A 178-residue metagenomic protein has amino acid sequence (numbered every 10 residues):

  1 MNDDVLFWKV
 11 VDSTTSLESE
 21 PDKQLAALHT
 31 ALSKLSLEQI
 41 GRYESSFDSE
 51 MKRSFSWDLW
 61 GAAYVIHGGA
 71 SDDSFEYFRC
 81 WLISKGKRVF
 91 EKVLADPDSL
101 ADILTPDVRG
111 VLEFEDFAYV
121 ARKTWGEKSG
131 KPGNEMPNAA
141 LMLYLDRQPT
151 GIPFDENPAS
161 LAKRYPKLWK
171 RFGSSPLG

Functional and structural regions predicted by a protein language model:
M1-S16, Q24-H29: Eukaryotic low-complexity, non-globular regulatory regions
N2-V10, R88-V89, T105-P106, G173-L177: Mixed-charge, low-complexity intrinsically disordered regions
W8, S129-G178: Long, solvent-exposed, polar/charged low-complexity segments
W8-S13, S46-S49, D73-R88, Y119-G126: Short, hydrophobic/amphipathic alpha-helical patches that form generic packing surfaces within helical domains
T30-A70, F75: A glycine-rich, hydrophobic loop/mini-helix early in the fold
Y64-L94, L100, T105: Hydrophobic/aromatic-rich, well-ordered segments within soluble, folded domains that form packed cores
E91-T124: An exposed acidic His-Trp-rich patch
